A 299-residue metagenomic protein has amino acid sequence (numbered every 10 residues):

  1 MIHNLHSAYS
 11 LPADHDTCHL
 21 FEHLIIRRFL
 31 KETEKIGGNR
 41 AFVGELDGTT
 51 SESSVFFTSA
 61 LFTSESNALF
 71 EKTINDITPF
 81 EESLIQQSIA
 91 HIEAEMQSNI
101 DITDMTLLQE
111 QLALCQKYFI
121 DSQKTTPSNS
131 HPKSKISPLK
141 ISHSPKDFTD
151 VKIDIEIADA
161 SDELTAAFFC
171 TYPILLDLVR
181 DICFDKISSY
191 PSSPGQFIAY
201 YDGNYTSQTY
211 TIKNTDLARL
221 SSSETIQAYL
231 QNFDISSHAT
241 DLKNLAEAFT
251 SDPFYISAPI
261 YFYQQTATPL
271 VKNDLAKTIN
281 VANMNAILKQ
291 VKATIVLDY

Functional and structural regions predicted by a protein language model:
M1-G38, Q109-Y190, S223, V291-Y299: His/Glu-rich zincin catalytic helix
L5, I153-I155, T206-N214: Short, hydrophobic beta-strand segments
F29, G38-P138, T209-A282: Acidic/histidine-enriched segments that form metal/cofactor-coordinating and catalytic pocket/exosite environments
V43-D47, L139-H143, G195-Y201: Short beta-strand/turn micro-motifs at beta-sheet edges
T50-S54, K146-D150, G203-Y205: Short, solvent-exposed loop/turn segments at the edges of secondary structure
F169-K213, R219-F233: Structured mid-domain segments that build the active-site/substrate or prosthetic-cofactor binding neighborhood
I287-L288: Long, low-complexity, charged/polar intrinsically disordered accessory regions
